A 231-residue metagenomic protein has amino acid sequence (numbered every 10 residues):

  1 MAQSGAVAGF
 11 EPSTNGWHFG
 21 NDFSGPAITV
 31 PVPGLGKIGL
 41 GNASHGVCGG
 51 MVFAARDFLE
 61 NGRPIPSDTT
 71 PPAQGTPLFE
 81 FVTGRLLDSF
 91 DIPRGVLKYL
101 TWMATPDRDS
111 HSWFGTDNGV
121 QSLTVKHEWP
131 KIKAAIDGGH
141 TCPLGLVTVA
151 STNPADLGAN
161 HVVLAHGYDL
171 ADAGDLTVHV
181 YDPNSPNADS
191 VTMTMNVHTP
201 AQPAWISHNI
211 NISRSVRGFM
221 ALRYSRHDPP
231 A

Functional and structural regions predicted by a protein language model:
M1-A2: Low-complexity, glycine/serine/proline-rich disordered segments that function as export/translocation leaders
A8-K126: Cysteine-nucleophile protease catalytic domains, especially the papain-like/related folds used in DUB/UBL proteases
G25, A54-L59, A150, D169-D172 (+1 more regions): Short loop/turn segments at secondary-structure transitions that flank enzyme active sites
E60, L164, S190-T192: A short secondary-structure junction signal
Q121-V180: Active-site-adjacent substructure of cysteine-protease-like catalytic cores
A155-N160, D169-A231: Cys-His-centered catalytic/binding microenvironment captured across papain-like cysteine peptidases and homologous
